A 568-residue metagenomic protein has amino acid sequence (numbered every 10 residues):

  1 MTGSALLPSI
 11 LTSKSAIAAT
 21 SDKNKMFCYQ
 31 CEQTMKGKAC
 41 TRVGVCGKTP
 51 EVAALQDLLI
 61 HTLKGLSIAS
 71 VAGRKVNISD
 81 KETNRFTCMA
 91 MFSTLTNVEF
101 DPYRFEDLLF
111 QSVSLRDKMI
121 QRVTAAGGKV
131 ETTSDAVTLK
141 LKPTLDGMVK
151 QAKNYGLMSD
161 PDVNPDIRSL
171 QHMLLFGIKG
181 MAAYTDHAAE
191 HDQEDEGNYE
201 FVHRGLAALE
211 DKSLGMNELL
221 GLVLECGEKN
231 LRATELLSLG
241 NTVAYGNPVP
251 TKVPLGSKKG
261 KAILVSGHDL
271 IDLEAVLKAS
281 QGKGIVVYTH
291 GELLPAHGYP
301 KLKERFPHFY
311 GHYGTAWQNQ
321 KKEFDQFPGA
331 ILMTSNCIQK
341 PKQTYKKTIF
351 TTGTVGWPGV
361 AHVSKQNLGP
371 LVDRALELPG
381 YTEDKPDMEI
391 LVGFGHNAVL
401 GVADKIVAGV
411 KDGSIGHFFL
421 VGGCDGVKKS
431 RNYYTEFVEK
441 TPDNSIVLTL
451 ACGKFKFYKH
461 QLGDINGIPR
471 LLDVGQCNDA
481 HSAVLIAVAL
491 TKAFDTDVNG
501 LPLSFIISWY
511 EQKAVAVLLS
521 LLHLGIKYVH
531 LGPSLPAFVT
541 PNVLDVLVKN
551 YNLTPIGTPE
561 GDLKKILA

Functional and structural regions predicted by a protein language model:
M1-A16: N-terminal export signals
S4, K38, G128-K129, T558 (+1 more regions): Intrinsically disordered, low-complexity regions
I17-K301, D325, C424-K428, T441 (+2 more regions): Catalytic cofactor-binding cores of redox enzymes
S21-M35, K48-V52, P143, E225-A568: Anaerobic metallocofactor- and corrinoid-dependent redox/one-carbon enzyme cores, especially those from methanogenesis
